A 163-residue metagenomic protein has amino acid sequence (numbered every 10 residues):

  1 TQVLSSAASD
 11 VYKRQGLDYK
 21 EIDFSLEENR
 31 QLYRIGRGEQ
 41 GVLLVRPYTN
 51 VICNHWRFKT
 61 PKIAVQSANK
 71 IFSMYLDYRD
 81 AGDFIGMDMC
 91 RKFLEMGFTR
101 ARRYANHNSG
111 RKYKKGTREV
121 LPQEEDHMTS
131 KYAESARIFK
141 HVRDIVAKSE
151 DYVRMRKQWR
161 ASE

Functional and structural regions predicted by a protein language model:
T1-Y12: Short, small-residue-biased leader/transition segments that mark boundaries at the very start of proteins
K13-P61: Short, charge-rich, low-complexity alpha-helical interaction segments
K62-Q66: Short helix-capping and inter-helix turn/linker motifs at the boundaries of alpha-helical repeat units
D88-Y113: Short, charge-rich amphipathic alpha-helical segments embedded in non-transmembrane helical bundles/solenoids
R111-E163: Intrinsically disordered, low-complexity, charge-dense segments enriched in Lys/Arg and Glu/Asp interspersed
